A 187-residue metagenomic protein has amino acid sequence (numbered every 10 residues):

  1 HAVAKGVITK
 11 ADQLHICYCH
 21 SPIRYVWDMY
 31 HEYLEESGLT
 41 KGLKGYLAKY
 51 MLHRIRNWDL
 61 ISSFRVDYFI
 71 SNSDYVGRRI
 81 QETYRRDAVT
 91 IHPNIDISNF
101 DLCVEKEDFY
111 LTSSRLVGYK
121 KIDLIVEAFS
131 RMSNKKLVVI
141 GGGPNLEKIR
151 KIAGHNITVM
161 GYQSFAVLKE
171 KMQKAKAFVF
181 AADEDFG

Functional and structural regions predicted by a protein language model:
A2-A4, Y75-G77, P144-N145, D185: Alpha-helix capping/helix-boundary segments
T9-K41, V89: Active-site proximal beta-strand in glycosyltransferases
E35-F69, G77: Membrane-proximal helix-turn-helix segments that form the acceptor-binding/catalytic region of lipid-linked
N72, N94, T112-S114, I140-G141 (+1 more regions): Short hydrophobic "strand-cap" motifs at the C-terminus of beta-strands
R78, E82-T83, V89, N94-D108 (+1 more regions): Acidic anion/phosphate-binding donor-loop and adjacent secondary structure in glycosyltransferase catalytic cores
D101-K120, V126-I140: Conserved donor-binding/catalytic core segment of Leloir-type glycosyltransferases
L146-E170, A177: Nucleotide-activated donor-binding/catalytic signature segment of Leloir-type glycosyltransferases, i.e., the conserved
Q173-F186: Acidic donor-binding loop of glycosyltransferase active sites
